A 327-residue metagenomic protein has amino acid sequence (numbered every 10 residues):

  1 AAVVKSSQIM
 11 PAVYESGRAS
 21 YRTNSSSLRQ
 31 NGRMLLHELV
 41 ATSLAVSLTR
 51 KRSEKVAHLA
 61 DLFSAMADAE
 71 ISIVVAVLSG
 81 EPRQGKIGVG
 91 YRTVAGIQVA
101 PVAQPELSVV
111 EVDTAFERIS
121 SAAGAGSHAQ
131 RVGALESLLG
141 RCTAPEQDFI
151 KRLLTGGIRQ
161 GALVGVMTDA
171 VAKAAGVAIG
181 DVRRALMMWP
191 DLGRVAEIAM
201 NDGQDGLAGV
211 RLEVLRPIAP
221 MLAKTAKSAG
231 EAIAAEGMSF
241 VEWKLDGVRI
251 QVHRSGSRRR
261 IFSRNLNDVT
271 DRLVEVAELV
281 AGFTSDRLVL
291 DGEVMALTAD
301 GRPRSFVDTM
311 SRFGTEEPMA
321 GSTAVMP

Functional and structural regions predicted by a protein language model:
S6-S7, S16-R29: Low-acidity, Ser/Thr- and Arg-rich intrinsically disordered low-complexity segments
S25-M326: N-terminal nucleic-acid-engaging modules of covalent nucleotidyltransferase systems
